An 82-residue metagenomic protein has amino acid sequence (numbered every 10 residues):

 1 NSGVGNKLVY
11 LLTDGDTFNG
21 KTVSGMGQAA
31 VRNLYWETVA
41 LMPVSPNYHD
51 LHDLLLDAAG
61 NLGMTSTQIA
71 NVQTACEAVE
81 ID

Functional and structural regions predicted by a protein language model:
N1-D82: Extracellular low-complexity, Gly/Ser/Thr-rich intrinsically disordered linkers and protease-sensitive activation/hinge
